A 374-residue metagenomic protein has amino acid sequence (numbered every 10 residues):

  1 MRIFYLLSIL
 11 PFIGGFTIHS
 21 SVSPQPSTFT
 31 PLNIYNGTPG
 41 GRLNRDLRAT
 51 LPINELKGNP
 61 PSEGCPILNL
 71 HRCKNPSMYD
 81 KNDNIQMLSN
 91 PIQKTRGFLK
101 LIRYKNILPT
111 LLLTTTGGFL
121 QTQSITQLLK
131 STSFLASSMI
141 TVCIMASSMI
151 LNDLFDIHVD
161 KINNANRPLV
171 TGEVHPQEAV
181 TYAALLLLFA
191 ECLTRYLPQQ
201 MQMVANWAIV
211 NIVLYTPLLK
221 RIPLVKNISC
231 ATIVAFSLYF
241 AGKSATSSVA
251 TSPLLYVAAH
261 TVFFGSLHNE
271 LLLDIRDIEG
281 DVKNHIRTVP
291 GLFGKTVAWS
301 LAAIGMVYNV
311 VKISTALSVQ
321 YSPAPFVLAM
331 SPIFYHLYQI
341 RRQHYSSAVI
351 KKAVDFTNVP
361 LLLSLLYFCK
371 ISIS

Functional and structural regions predicted by a protein language model:
M1-Y35, A49: N-terminal chloroplast transit peptides
H19, F29-P31, Y35-S374: Multi-pass alpha-helical membrane architecture of UbiA-family and related isoprenoid/lipid prenyltransferases
